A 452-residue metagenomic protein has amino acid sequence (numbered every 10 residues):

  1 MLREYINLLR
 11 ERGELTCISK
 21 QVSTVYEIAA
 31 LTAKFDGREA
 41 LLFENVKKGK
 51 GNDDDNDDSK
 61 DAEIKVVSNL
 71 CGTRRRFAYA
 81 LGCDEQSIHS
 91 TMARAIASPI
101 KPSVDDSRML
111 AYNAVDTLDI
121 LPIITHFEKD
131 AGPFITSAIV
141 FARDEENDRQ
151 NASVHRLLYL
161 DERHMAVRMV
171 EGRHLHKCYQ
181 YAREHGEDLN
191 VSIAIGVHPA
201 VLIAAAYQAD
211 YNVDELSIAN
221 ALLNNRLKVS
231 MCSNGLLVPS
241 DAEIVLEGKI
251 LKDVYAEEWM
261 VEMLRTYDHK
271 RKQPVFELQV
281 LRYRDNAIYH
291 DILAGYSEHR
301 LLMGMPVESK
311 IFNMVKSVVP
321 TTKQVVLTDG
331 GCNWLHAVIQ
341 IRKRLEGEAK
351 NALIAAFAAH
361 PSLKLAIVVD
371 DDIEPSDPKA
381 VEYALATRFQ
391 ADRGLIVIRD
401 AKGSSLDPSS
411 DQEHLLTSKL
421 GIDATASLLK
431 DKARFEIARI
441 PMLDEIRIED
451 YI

Functional and structural regions predicted by a protein language model:
M1-M260, R265-V275, V280-I452: Extended, highly charged
